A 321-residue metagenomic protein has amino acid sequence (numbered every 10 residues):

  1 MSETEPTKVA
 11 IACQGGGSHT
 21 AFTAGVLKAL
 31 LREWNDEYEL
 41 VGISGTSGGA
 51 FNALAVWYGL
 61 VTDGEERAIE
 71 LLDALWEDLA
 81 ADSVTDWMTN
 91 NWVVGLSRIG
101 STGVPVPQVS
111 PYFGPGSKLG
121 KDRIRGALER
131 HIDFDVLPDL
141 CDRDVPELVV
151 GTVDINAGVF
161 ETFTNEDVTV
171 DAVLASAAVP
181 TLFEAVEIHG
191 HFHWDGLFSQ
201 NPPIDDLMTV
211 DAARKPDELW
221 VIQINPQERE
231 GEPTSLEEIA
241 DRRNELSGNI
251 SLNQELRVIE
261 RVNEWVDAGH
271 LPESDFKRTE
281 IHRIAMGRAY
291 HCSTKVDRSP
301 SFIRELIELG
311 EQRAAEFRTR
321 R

Functional and structural regions predicted by a protein language model:
M1-S44, F51-R321: Patatin-like phospholipase
